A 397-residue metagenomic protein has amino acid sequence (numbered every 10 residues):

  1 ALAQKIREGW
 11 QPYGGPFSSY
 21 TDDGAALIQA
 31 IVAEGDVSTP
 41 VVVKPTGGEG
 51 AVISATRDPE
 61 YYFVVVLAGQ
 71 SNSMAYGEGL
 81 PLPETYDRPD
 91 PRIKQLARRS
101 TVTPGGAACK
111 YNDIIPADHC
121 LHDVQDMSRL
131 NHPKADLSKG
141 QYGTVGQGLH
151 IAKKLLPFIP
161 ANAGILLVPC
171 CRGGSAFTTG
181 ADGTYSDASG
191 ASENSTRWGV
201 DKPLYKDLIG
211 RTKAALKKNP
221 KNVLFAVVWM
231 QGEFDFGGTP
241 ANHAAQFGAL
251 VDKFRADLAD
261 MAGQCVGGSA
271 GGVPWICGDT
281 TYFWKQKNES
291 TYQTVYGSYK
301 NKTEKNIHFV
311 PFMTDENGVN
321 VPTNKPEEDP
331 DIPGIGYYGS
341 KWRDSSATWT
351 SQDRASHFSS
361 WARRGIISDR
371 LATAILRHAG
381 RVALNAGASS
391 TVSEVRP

Functional and structural regions predicted by a protein language model:
A1-V42: Terminus-proximal functional modules
V42-P397: Cell-envelope and extracellular/periplasmic
